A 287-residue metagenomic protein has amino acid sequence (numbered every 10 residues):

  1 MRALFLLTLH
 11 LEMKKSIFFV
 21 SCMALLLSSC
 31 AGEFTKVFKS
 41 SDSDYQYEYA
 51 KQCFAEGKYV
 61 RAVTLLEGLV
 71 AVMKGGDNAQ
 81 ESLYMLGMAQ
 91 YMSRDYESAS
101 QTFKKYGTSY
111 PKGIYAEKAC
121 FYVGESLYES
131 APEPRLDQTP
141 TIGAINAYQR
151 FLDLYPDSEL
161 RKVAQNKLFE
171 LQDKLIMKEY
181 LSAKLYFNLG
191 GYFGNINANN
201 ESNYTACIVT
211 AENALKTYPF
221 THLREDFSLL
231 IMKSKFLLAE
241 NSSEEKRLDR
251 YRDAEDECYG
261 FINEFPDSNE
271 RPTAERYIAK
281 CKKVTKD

Functional and structural regions predicted by a protein language model:
R2, K14-V20: Sec-dependent signal peptide recognition, specifically the positively charged N-region followed immediately by
L7, I17-F18, L26, C30-D287: Acidic, polar-rich low-complexity tracts and alpha-helical solenoid repeat scaffolds
